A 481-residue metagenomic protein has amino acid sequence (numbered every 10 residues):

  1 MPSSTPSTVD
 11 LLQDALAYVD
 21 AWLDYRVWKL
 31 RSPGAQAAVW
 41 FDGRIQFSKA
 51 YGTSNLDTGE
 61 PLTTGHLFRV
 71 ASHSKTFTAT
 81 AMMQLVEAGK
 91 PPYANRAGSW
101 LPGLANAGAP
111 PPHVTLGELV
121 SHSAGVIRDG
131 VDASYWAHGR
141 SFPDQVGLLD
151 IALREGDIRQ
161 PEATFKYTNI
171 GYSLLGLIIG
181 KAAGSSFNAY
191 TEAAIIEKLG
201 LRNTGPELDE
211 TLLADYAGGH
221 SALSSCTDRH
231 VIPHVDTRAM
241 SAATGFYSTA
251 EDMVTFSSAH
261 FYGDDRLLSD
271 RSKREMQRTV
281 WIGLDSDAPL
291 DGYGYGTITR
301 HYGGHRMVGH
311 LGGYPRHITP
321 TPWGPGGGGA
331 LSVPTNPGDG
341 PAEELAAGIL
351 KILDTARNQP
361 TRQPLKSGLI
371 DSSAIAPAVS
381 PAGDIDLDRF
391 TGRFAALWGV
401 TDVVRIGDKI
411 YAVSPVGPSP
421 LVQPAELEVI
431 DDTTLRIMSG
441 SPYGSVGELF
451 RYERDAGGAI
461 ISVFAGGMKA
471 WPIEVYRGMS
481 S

Functional and structural regions predicted by a protein language model:
P2-K49, G180-A193, E197, V231-S481: Catalytic loop of the DD-peptidase/beta-lactamase superfamily, centered on the K-T-G motif and neighboring
S3-P6, L11-A17, D24, W28-K29 (+7 more regions): Active-site-proximal loop and beta-strand segments within enzyme catalytic domains
S32, A124-R128, G156-I158, G200-T204 (+3 more regions): Generic structural signal for secondary-structure transition and capping sites
S74-T78, T115, G171-L174, A242 (+2 more regions): Catalytic-loop motifs flanking and including active-site residues across diverse enzymes
P92, P111, A133, A189 (+3 more regions): Short, polar/charged, Gly/Pro-enriched helix-capping and turn/loop motifs at alpha-helix termini and inter-helix linkers
